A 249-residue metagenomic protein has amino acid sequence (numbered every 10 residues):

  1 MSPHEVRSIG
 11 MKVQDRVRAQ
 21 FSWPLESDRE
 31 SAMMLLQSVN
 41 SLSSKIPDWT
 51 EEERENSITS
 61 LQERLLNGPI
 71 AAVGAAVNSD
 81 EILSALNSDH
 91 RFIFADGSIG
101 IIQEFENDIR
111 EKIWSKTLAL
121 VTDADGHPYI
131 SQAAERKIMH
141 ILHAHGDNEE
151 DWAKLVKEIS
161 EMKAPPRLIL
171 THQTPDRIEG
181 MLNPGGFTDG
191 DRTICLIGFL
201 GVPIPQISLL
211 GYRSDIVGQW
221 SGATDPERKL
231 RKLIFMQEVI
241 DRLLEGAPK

Functional and structural regions predicted by a protein language model:
M1-E5, R91-L118, P226, L233-D241 (+1 more regions): Charged/polar interaction segments and conserved charged motifs
M1-I70, D80-L83, V217-K249: N-terminal donor/sugar-recognition subdomains of glycan-related enzymes, prototypically the membrane-proximal stem
W49, N56, R64-N67, H90-R91 (+1 more regions): Acidic/Gly/His-enriched mid-domain segments of enzyme catalytic cores or analogous surface patches that mediate
A71-V77, D96, L182-R192, I204-W220: Glycine-rich anion-binding loop/nest that anchors nucleotide
L83-S88, A95: Glycine-rich beta-alpha loop segments
A85-N87, A133-A134, F199-I204, E238-E245: Short, surface-exposed, charge-dense and proline/glycine-enriched linear segments
K112, I130, E161-M162, M181-P184 (+3 more regions): Extended interaction regions within the primary functional domain
I169-L170, Q206-G211, K249: A structural signal for short, well-ordered beta-strand segments and their strand-loop junctions that often border
